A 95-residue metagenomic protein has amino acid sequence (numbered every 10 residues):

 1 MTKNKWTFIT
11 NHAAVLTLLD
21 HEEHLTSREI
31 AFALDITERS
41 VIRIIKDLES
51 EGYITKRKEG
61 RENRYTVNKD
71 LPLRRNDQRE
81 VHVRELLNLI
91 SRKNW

Functional and structural regions predicted by a protein language model:
K3-H12, T26, K58-E80: Short, cationic-aromatic polyanion-contact patches
A13-T17: Pre-recognition alpha-helix immediately N-terminal to the DNA-recognition helix within helix-turn-helix or winged-helix
L19-E22: Short helix-capping/hinge SLiMs at alpha-helix to coil transitions
F32, E49-S50: Alpha-helical residues within the helix-turn-helix
R39: Key DNA-contact positions within bacterial/archaeal DNA-binding proteins
R43, D47: Alpha-helical DNA-recognition elements
P72-W95: Amphipathic alpha-helical dimerization/coiled-coil segments that flank or bridge DNA-binding/regulatory modules
